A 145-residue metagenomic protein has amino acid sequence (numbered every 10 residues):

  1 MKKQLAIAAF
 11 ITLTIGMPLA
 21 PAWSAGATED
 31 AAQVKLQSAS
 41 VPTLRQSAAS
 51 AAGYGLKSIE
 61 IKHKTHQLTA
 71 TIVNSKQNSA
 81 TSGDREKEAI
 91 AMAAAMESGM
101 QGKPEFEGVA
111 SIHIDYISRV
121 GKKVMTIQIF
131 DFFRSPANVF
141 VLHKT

Functional and structural regions predicted by a protein language model:
M1-A9: Bacterial N-terminal signal peptides that target proteins for export
A8-P18: Bacterial N-terminal signal peptides
L19-S24: Sec/Tat signal peptide C-region and signal peptidase I cleavage site
A25-N78, Q101-T145: Polar/charged, Gly/Pro-rich intrinsically disordered segments
S82-E105: Short, non-transmembrane amphipathic alpha-helical segments
